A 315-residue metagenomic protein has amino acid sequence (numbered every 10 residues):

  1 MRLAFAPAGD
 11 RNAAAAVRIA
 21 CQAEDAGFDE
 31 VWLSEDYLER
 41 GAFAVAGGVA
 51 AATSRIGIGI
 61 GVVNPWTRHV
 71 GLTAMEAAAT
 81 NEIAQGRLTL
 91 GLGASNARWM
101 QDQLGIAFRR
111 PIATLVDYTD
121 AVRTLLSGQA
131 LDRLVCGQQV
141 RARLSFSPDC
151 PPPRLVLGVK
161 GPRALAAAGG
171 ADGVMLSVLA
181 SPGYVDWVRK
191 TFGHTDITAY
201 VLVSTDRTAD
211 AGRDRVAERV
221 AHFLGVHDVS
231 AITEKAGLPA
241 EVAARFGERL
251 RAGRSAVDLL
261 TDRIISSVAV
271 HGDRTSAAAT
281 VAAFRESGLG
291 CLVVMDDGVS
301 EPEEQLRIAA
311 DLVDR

Functional and structural regions predicted by a protein language model:
M1-R315: Active-site-adjacent structural elements that line small-molecule/cofactor binding pockets in enzymes
